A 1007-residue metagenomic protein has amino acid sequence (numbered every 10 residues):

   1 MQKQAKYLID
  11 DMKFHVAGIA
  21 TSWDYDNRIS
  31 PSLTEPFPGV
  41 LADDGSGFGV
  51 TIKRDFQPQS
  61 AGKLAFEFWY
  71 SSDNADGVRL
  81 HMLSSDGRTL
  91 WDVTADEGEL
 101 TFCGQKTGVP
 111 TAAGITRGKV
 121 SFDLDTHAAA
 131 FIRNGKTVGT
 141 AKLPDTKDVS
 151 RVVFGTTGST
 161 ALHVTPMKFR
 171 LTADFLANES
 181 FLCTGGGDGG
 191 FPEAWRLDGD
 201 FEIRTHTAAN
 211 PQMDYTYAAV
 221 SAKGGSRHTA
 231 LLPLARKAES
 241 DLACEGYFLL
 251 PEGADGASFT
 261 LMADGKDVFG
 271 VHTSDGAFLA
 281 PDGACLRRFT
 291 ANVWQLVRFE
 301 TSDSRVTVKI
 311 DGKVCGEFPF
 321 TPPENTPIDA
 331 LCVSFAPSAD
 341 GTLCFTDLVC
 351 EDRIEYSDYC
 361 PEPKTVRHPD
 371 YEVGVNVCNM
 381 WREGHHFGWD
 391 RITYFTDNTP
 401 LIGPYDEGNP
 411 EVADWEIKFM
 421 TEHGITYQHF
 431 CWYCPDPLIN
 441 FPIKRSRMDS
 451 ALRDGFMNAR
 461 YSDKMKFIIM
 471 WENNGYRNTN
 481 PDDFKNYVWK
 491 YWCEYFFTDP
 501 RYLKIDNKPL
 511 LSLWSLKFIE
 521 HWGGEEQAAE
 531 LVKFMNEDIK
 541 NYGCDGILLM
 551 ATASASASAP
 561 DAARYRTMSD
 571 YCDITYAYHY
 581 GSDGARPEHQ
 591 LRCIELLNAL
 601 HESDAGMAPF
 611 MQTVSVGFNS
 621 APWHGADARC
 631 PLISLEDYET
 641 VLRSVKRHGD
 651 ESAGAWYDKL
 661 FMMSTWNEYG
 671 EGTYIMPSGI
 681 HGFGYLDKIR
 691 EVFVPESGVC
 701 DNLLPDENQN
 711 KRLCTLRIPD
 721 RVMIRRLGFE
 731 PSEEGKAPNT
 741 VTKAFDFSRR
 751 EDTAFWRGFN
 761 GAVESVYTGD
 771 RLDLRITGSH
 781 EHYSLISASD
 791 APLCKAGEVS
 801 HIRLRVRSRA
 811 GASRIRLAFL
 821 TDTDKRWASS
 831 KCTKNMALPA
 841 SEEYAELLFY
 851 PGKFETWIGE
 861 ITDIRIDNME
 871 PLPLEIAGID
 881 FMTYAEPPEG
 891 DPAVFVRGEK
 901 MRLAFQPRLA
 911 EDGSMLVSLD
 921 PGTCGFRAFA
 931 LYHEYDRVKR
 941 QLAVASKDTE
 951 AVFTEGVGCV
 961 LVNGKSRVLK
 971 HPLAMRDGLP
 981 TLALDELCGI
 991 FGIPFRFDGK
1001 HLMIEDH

Functional and structural regions predicted by a protein language model:
M12, T165-F169, F181, L331 (+4 more regions): Extracellular beta-strand elements of beta-rich domains used for carbohydrate recognition/degradation or cell-matrix
K13-F48, G185-A218, R750-L772: Extracellular glycan-recognition surfaces and repeat-rich motifs
V50-S72, H228-P251, S800-V806: A carbohydrate-recognition surface predominantly in extracellular/luminal proteins
F66, A113-D125, A129-F131, N292-S302 (+2 more regions): Short tryptophan-centered beta-strand motifs in secreted/extracellular beta-sheet-rich domains of glycan-recognition
N74-K106, I132-N134, P251-C285, V293 (+4 more regions): Extracellular ligand-binding interfaces
A141-H163, F318-C344: Flexible glycan-contacting loops in extracellular carbohydrate-active proteins
P337-D340, D352-G735: Glycan-processing catalytic domains of CAZymes
A885-H1007: Primary recognition of N-terminal secretory signal peptides and signal-anchoring hydrophobic helices
